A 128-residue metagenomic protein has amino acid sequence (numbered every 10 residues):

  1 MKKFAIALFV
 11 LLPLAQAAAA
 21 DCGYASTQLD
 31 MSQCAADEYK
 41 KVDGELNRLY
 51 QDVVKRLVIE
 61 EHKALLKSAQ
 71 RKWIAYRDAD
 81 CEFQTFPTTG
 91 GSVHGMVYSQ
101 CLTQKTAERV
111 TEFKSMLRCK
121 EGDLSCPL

Functional and structural regions predicted by a protein language model:
K3-A15: Sec-dependent N-terminal signal peptides
A17-L128: N-terminal alpha-helical modules
